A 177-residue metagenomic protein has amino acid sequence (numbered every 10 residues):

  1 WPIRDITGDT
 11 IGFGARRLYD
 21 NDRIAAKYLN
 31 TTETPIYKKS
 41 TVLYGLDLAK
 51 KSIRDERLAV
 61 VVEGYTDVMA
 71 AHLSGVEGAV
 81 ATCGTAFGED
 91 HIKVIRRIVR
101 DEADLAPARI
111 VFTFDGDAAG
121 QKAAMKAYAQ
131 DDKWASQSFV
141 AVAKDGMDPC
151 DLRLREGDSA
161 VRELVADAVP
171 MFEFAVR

Functional and structural regions predicted by a protein language model:
W1-A106, A124: Phosphate-handling DNA/RNA-contact segment within nucleic-acid enzymes
A59-V61, A103-Q121, A141-V142: Acidic beta-strand-to-loop metal/phosphate-binding motif
T66, G84-F87, F114-A124, V142-M147: Acidic, metal-coordinating catalytic cores used for nucleic-acid/nucleotide bond scission and strand-transfer chemistry
G75-A79, K126-Q130, E156-D158: Short secondary-structure boundary/capping segments
G78-A79, I110, Q137-F139: Hydrophobic anchor at the start of a short beta-strand that flanks the dinucleotide cofactor-binding loop
I92-R100, A129-D131, V165-M171: Flexible glycine/proline-rich, aromatic-decorated loop/lid segments
Q121-S136: Gly/lys/ser-thr-rich phosphate-binding loops in alpha/beta enzymes that coordinate phosphoanhydride or phosphate groups
S136-R177: C-terminal or mid-to-C-terminal helical accessory/interaction module adjacent to the motor/catalytic core
